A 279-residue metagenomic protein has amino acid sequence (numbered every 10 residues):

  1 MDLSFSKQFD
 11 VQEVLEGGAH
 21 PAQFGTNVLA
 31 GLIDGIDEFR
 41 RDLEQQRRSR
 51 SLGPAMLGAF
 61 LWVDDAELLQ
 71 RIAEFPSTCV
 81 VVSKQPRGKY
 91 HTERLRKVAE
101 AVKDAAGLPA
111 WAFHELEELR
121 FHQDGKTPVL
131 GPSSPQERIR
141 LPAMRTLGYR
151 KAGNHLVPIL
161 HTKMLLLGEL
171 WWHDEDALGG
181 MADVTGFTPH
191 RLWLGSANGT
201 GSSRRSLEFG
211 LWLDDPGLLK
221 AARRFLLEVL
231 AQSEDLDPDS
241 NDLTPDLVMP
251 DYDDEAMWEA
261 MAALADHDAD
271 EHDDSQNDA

Functional and structural regions predicted by a protein language model:
M1-A55, F60-A279: PLD/PLD-like phosphodiesterase catalytic module centered on the HKD motif
